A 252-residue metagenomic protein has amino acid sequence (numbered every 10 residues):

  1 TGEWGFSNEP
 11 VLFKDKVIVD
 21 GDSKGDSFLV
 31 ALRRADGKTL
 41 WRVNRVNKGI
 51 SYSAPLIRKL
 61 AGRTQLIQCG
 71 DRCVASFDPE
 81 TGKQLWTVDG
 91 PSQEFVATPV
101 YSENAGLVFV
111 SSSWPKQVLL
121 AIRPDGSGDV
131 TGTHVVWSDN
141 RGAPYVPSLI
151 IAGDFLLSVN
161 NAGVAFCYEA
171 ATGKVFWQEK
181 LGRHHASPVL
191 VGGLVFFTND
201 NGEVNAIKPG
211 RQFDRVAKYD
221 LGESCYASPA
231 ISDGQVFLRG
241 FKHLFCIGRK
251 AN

Functional and structural regions predicted by a protein language model:
T1-N252: Noncatalytic, solvent-exposed loop/strand surfaces of beta-propeller-type extracellular/periplasmic domains
